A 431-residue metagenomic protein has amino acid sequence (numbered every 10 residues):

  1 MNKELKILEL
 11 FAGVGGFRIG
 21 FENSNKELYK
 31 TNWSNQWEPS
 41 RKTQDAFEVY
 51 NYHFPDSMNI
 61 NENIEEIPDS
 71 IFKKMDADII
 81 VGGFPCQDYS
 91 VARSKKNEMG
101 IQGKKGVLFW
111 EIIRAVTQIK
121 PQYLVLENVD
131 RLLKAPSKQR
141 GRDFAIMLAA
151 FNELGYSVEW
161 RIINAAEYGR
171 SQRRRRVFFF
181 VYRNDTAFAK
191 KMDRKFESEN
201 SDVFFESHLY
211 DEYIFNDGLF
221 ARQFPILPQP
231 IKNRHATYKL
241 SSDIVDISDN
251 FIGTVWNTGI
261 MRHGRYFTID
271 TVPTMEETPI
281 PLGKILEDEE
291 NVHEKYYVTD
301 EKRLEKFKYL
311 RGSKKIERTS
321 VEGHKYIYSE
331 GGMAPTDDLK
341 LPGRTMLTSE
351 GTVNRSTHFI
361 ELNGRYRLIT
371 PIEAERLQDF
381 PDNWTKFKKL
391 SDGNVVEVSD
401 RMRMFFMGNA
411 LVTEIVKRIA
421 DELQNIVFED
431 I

Functional and structural regions predicted by a protein language model:
M1-N2, I431: Basic/polar N-terminal segments that are highly enriched at the extreme N-terminus, encompassing both cleavable
N2-K120, V129-F144: Core alpha/beta nucleotide-donor-binding catalytic domains of modification enzymes
E4-I7, R174-F178, L341-G343: Extracellular structured ligand-interaction cores
F11, E38-P39, D130, I162-E167 (+5 more regions): Short, flexible loop/turn elements at secondary-structure junctions
S70-A77, Y89-M333: Class I S-adenosyl-L-methionine
G83, R183-A187, T352, N383: Short loop/turn segments at secondary-structure transitions that flank enzyme active sites
F251-I431: C-terminal target-recognition/interaction regions appended to catalytic cores
